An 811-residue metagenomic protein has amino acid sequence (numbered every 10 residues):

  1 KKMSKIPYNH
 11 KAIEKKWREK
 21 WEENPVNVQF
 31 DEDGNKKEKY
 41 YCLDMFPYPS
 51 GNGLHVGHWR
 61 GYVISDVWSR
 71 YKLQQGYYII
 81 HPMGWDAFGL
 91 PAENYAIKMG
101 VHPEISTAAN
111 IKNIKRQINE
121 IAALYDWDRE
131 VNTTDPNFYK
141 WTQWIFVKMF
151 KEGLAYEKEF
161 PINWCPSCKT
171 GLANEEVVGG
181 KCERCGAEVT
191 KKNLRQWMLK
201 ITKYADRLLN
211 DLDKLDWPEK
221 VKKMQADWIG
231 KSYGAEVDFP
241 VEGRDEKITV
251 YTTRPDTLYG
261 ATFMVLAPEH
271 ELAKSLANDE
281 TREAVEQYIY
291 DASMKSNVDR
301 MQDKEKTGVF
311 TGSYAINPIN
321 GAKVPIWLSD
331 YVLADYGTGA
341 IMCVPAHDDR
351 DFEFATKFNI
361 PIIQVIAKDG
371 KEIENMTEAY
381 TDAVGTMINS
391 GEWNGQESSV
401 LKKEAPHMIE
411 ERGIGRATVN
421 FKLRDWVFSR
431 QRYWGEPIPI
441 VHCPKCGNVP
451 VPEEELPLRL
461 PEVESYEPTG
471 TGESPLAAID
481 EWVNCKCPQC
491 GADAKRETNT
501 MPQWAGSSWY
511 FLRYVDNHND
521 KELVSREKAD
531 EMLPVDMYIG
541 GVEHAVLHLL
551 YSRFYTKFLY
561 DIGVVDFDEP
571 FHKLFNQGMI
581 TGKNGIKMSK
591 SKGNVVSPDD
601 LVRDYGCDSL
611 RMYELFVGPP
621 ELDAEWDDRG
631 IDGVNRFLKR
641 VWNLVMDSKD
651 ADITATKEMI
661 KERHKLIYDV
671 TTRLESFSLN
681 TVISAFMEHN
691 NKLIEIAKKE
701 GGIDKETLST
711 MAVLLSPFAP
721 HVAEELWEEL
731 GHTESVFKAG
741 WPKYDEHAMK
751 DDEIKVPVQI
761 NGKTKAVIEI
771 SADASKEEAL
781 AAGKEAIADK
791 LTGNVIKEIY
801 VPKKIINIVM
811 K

Functional and structural regions predicted by a protein language model:
K1-K39, A267-H270, D279-R282, I360-G370 (+8 more regions): Basic, alpha-helical terminal appendages of large translation-related enzymes
M3-L43, L73-P82, S106-N113, W217 (+2 more regions): Conserved oxyanion/phosphate-binding beta-strand-loop segments in alpha/beta enzyme cores
P7, K16, K20-P25, K98-I248 (+11 more regions): Residue patterns forming the tRNA-binding/recognition surfaces of aminoacyl-tRNA synthetases and related DALR
E32-V101, T107, E130-I145, C168 (+3 more regions): N-terminal catalytic cores of NTP/NDP-binding nucleotidyl/phosphoryl-transfer enzymes
S65, Y78, H270-D369, E374 (+1 more regions): Catalytic alpha/beta core of large soluble enzyme barrels
D86, K151-C165, A417-C446, Q503 (+3 more regions): Helix-rich, typically C-terminal accessory recognition domains appended to large enzymatic cores
I201-T202, R207-K231, A267-V309, E454-K486 (+1 more regions): Amphipathic alpha-helical
S313-I319, K323-Y336, V365, V483-P620: Alpha-helical recognition segments enriched in aromatics with Gly/Pro capping that present substrate-recognition
